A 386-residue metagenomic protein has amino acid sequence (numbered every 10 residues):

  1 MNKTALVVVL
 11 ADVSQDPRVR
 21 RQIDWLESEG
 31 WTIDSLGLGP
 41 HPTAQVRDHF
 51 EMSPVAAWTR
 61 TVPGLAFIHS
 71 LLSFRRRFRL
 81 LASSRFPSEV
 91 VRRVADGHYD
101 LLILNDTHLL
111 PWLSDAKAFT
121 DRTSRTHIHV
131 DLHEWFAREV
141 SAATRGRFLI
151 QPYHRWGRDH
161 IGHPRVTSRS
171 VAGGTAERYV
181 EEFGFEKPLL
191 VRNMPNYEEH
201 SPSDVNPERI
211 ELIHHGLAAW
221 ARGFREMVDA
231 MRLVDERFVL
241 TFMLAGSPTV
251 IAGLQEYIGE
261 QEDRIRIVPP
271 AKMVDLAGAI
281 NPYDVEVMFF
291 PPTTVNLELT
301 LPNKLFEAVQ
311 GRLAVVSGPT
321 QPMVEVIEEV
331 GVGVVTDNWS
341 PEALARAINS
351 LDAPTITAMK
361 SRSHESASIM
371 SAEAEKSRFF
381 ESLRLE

Functional and structural regions predicted by a protein language model:
G37, E51, H127-H129, A137 (+2 more regions): Donor nucleotide-sugar binding/catalytic pocket of nucleotide-sugar-dependent glycosyltransferases
F78-D96, L110-P111, F119, V130 (+2 more regions): Membrane-proximal helix-turn-helix segments that form the acceptor-binding/catalytic region of lipid-linked
S168-S170, P195, D204-R222, V228-R232 (+1 more regions): Conserved donor-binding/catalytic core segment of Leloir-type glycosyltransferases
R209, A252-I280: Nucleotide-activated donor-binding/catalytic signature segment of Leloir-type glycosyltransferases, i.e., the conserved
H215, L240-L254, P269: Glycosyltransferase donor-sugar binding loop
R222, K272-A279, E286-F306, V316-E325: Nucleotide-sugar-dependent
V324-A347: Change "using UDP/GDP/dTDP sugars" to "using nucleotide sugars
W339-S340, A353-R384: A charged, aromatic-enriched C-terminal amphipathic alpha-helix characteristic of glycosyltransferases across folds
